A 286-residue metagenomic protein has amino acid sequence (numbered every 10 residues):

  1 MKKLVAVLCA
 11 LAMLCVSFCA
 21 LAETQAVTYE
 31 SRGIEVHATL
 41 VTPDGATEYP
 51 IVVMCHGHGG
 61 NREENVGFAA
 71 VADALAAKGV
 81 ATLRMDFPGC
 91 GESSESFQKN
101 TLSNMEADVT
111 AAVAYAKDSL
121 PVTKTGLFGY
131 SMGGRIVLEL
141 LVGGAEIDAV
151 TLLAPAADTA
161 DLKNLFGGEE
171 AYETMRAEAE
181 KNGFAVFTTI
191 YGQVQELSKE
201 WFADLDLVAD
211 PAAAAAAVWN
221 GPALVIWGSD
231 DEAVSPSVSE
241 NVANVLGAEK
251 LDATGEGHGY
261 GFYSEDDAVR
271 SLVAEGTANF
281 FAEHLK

Functional and structural regions predicted by a protein language model:
E23-A46: N-terminal cap/lid segment of alpha/beta-hydrolase-fold proteins
G60-A72, F87, S237: The serine-hydrolase catalytic nucleophile loop
G67-F68, G221, S235-N244: Short alpha-helix in the alpha/beta-hydrolase fold that links the catalytic acid
A72-S94: Conserved alpha/beta-hydrolase
K99-S119: Alpha/beta-hydrolase active-site loop
G143-L197: Hydrolase active-site cap/lid region
V218-W219, V225-W227, D231: Short beta-strand/loop motif that positions the catalytic acidic residue of the alpha/beta-hydrolase fold
E256-S271: Catalytic histidine-centered segment of alpha/beta-hydrolase-like enzymes
